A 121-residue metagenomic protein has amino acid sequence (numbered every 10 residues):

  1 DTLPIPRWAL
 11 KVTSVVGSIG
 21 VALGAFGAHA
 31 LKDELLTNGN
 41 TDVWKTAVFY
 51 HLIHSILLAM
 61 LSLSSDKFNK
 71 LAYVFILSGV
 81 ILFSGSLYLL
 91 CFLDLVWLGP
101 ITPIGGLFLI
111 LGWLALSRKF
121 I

Functional and structural regions predicted by a protein language model:
D1-I121: Polytopic transmembrane helical bundles with strong interfacial aromatic enrichment
